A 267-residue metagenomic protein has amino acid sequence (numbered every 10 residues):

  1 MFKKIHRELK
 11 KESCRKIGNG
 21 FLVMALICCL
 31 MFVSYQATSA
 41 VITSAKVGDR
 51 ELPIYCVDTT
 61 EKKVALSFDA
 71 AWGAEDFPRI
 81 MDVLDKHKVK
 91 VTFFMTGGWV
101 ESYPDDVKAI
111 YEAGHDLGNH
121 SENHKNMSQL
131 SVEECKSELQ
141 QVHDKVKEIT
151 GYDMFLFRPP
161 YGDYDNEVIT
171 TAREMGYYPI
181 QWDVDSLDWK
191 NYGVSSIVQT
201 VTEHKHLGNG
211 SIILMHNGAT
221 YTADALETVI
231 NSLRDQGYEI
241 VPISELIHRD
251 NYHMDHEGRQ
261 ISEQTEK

Functional and structural regions predicted by a protein language model:
M1-G18: N-terminal Lys/Arg-rich, disordered targeting/topogenic segments
F2, T38, G48-T60, K86-K88 (+2 more regions): C-terminal domain-boundary segment and adjacent tail
N19-Q36: Hydrophobic membrane-insertion alpha-helices, especially the h-region of bacterial N-terminal signal peptides
I42-L130, E134, E138, H143-K145 (+2 more regions): Active-site beta->alpha N-cap acidic-glycine motif
A65-S67, V91-M95, D116-N119, F155-P159 (+3 more regions): Structural recognition of the beta-strand scaffold that forms the well-ordered cores of secreted hydrolase catalytic
A71, T96-G98, E122, G162 (+3 more regions): Active-site beta-loop-alpha junctions enriched in small/polar residues
A74-D76, N123-D153, D163-N209, Y221-A225: Alpha-helical scaffold elements lining the catalytic groove of polysaccharide deacetylases
V107-A109, E133-C135, S195-V198, D255-R259: Short low-complexity, flexible loop/linker segments enriched in glycine and/or proline with clustered acidic
